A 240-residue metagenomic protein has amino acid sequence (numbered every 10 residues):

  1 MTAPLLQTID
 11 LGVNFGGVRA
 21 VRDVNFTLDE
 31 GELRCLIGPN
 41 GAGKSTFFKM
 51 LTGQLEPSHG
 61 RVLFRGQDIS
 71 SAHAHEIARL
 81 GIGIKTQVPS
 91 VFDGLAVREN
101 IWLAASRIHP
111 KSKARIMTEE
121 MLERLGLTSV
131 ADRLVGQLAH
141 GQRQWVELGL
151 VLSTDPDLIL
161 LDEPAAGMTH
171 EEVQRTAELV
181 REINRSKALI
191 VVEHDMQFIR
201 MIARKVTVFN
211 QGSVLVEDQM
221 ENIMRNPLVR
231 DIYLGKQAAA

Functional and structural regions predicted by a protein language model:
T2-A240: Glycine-rich phosphate-binding loops of nucleotide-dependent enzymes
